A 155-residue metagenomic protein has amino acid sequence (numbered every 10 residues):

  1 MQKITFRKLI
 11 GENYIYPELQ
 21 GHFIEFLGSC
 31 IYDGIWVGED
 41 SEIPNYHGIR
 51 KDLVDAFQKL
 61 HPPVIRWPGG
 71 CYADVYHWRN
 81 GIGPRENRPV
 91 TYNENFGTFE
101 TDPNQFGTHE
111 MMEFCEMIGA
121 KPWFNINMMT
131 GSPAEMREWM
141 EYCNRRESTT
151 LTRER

Functional and structural regions predicted by a protein language model:
M1-R155: Non-catalytic accessory regions flanking glycosidase/transglycosidase catalytic cores in CAZymes
